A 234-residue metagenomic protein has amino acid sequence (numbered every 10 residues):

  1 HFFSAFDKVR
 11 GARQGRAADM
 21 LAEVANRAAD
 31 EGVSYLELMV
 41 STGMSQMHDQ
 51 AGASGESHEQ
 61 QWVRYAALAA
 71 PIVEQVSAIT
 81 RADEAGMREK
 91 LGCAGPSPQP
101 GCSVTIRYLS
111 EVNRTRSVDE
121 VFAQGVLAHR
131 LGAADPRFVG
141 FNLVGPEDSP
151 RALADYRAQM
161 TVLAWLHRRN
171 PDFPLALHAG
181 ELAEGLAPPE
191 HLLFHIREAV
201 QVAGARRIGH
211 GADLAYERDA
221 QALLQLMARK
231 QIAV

Functional and structural regions predicted by a protein language model:
H1-A233: Metal-cofactor-binding active-site regions of metalloenzymes
